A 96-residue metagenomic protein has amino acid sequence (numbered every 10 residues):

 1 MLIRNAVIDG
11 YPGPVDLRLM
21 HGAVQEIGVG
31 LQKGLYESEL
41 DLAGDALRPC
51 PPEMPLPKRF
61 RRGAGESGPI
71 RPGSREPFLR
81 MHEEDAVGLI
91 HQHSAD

Functional and structural regions predicted by a protein language model:
M1-G30, G34, E53-D96: Active-site microenvironment of metallo-dependent hydrolases
G30-C50: Active-site metal-binding motif and surrounding structural segment of the metallo-beta-lactamase
